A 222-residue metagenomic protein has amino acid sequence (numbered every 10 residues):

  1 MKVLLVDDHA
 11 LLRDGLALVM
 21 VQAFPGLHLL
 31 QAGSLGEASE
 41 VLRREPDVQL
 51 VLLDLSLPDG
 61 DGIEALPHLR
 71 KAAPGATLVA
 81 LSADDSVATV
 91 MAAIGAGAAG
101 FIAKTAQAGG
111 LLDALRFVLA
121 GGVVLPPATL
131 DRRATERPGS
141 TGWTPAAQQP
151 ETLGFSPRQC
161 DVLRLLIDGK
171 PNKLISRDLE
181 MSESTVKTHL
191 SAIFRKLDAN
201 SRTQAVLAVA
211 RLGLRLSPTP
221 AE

Functional and structural regions predicted by a protein language model:
G33-L50: Acidic, metal-coordinating helix/loop segments flanking the phosphotransfer/catalytic sites of two-component signaling
S34, D61-E64: Acidic catalytic/metal-coordinating carboxylates
D54-L55, S82: Active-site residues of response regulator receiver
P58: The feature encodes the CheY-like receiver
I63-G75: Short amphipathic alpha-helix used as the core "switch/output" element in two-component signaling
V90-G95, G100, K104-E151, L214: Short, flexible helix-to-coil linker/hinge segments that flank and couple to helix-turn-helix
W143-T185: Helix-turn-helix DNA-binding segment
G169-Q204, A208: Recognition helix of helix-turn-helix DNA-binding domains
